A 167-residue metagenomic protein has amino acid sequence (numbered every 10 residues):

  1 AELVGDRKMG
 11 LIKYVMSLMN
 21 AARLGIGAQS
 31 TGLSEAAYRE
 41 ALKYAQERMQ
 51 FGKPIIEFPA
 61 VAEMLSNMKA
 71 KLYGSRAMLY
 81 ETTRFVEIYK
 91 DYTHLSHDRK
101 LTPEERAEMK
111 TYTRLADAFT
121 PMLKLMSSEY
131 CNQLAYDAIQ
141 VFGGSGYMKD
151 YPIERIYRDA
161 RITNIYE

Functional and structural regions predicted by a protein language model:
A1-E167: Internal glycine-rich alpha/beta core junctions
